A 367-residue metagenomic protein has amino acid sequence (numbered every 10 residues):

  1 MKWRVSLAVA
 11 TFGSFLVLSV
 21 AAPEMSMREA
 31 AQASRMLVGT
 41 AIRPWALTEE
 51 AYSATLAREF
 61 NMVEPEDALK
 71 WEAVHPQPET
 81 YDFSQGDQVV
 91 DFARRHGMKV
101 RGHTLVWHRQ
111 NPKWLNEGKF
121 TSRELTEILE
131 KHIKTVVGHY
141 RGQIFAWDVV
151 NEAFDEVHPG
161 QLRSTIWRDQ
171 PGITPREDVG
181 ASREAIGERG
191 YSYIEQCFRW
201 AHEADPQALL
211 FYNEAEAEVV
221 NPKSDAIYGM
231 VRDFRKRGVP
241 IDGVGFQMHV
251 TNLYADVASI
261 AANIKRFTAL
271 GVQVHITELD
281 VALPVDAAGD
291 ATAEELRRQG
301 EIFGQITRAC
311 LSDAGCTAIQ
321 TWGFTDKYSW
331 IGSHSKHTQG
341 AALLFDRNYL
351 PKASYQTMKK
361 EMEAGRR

Functional and structural regions predicted by a protein language model:
A8-V17: Bacterial N-terminal signal peptides
P23-M62, E66: Boundary/entry segment of secreted carbohydrate-active catalytic domains
S26-A30, H75, H139, D148 (+3 more regions): Aromatic-rich peripheral "rim/lid" segments of glycoside hydrolase catalytic domains that contact and position glycan
M27-R28, R58, M62-P76, Q85-A217 (+1 more regions): Substrate-binding cleft and catalytic face of glycoside hydrolase catalytic domains, especially the flexible beta-alpha
A33-G39, E59-N61, H96-K99, G142-A146 (+4 more regions): Loop/turn elements at helix/coil->beta-strand transitions in domains of secreted/extracellular proteins
A41-Y52, W71-S84, F154-H158, A217-A226 (+1 more regions): Acidic-and-aromatic substrate-binding clefts and catalytic sites of carbohydrate-active enzymes
P44-E59, E127-V136, P222-F234, I302-T307: Short, acidic/polar
V63, N151, A204-E214, I227-A255 (+1 more regions): Aromatic- and acid-rich polysaccharide-binding/catalytic face of secreted or lumenal carbohydrate-active enzymes
